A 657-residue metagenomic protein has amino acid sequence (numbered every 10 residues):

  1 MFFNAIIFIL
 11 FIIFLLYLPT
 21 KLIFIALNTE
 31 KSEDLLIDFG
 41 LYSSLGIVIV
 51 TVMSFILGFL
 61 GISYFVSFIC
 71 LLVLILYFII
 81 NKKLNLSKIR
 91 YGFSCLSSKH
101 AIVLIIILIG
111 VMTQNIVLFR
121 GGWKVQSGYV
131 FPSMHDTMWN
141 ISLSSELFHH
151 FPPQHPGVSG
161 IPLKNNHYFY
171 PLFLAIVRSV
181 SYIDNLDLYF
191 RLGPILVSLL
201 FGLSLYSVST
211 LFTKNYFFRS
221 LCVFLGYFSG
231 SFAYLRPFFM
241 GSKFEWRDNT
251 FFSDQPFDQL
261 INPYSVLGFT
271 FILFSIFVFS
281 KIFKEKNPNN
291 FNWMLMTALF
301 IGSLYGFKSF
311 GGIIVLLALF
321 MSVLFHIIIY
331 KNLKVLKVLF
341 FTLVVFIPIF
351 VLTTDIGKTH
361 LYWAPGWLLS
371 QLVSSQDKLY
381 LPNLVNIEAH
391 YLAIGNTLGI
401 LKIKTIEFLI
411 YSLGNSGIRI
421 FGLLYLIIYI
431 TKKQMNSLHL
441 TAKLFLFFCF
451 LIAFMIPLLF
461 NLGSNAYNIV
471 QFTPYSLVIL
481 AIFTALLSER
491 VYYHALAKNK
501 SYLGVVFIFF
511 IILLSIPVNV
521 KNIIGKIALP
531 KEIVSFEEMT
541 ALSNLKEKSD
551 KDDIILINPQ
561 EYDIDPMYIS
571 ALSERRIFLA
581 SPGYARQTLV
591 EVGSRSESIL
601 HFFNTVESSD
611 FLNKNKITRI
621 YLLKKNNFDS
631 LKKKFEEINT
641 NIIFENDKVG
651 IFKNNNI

Functional and structural regions predicted by a protein language model:
M1-L96: Membrane-embedded, hydrophobic transmembrane alpha-helices
G58, W293-F307: Membrane-interface alpha helices of multi-pass inner-membrane proteins
K88-S98, K284-N292, I328-L339, F421-L451 (+2 more regions): Membrane-interface helix-loop-helix junctions at transmembrane boundaries of multi-pass membrane enzymes, predominantly
K99-L108, C222, L299, K331-T354 (+1 more regions): Hydrophobic alpha-helical membrane-interfacial segments at the cytosolic entry of transmembrane helices
I107-F271, E532, I555: Active-site lumenal/periplasmic loops and adjacent helix-entry segments of GT-C-fold, multi-pass membrane
I195-S198, S265, I313-A318, N465-Y493: Hydrophobic/aromatic-rich transmembrane helices and adjacent perimembrane loops
F274-I282, A318-I327, F340, I406-L440 (+1 more regions): Hydrophobic, aromatic-rich transmembrane alpha-helices and their immediate juxtamembrane boundary segments
Y492-I657: Extracytoplasmic
